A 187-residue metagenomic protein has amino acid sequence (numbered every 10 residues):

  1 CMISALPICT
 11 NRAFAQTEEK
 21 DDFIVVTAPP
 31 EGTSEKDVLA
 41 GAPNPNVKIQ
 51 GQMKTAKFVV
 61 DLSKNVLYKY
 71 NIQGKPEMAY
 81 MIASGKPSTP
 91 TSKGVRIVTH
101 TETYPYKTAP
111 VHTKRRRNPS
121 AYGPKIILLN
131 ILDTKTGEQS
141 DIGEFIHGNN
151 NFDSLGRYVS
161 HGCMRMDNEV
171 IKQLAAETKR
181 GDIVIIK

Functional and structural regions predicted by a protein language model:
L6-P7: N-terminal membrane-targeting segments
A15-I97, I186-K187: Intrinsically disordered, low-complexity, Pro/Ser/Thr/Asn/Gly/Ala-rich spacer/linker segments adjacent to signal
Q16-D21, M53, K93, A109-K187: Exported/periplasmic cell-wall-interacting domains
A83-K86, Y104, I146-F152: Short, solvent-exposed aromatic-acidic interface loops
